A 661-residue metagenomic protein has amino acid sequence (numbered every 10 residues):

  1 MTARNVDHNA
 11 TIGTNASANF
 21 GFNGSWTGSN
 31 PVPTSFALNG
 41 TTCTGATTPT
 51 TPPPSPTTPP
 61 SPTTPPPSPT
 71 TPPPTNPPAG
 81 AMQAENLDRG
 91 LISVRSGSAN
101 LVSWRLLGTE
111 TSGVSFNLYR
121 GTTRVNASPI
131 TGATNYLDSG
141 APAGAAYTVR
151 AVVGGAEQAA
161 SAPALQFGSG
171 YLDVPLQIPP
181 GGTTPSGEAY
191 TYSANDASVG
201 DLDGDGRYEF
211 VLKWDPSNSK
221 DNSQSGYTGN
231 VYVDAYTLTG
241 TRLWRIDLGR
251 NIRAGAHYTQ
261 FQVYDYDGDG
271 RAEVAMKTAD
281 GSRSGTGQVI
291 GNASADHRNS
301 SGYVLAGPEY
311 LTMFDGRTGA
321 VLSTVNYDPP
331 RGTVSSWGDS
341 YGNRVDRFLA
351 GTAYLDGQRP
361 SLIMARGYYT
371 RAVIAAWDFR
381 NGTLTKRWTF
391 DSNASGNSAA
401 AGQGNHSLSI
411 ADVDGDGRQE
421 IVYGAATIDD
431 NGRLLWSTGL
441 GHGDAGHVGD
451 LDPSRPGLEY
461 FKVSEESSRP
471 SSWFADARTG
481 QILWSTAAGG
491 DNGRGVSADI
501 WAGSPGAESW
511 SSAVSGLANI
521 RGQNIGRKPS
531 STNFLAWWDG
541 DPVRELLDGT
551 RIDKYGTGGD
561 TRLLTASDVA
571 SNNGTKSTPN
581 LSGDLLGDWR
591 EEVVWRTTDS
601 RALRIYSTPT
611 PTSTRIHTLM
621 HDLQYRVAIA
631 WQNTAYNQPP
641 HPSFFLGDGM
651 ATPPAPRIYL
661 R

Functional and structural regions predicted by a protein language model:
M1-P54, T58-P60, T64-P65, T71-T75: Extracellular low-complexity, O-glycosylation-prone Ser/Thr/Pro/Gly-rich "stalks" and linkers flanking catalytic
M1-T2, V94-S98, I130, D356: Short, ordered beta-strand-loop transition motifs
T2, L101, A602-R604: General beta-strand recognition
T14-N15, G97, F167-S169: Solvent-exposed, conformationally flexible loop/turn segments
N39-G40, Y119-T122, N126, D430-N431 (+1 more regions): Short strand-turn-strand beta-turns centered on an Asx-Gly dipeptide
G80-G90, L106-T111, P129-R661: Beta-propeller-forming repeat regions
R89, S98-V102: Structural beta-strand segments of beta-rich domains
L107-G121: Solvent-exposed loop/turn segments flanking beta-strands in beta-repeat/beta-sandwich domains
